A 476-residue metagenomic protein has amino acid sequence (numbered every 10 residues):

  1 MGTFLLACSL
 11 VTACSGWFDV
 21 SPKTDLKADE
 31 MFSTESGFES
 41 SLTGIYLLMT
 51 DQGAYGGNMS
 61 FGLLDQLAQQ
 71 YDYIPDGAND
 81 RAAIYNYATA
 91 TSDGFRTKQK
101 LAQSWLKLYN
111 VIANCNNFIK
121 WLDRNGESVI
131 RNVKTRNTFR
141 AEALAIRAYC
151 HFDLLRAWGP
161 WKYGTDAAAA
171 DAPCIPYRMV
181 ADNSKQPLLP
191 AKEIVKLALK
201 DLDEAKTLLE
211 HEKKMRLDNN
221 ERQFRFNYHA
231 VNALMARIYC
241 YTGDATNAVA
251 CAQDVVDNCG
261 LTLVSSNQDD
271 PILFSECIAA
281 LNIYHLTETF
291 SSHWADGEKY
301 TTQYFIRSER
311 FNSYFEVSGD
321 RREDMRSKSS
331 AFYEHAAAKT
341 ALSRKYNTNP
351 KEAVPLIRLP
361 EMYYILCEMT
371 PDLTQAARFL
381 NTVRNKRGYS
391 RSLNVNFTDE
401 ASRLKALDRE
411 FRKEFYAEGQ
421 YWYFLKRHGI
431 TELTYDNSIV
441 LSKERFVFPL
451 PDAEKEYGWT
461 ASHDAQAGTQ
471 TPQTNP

Functional and structural regions predicted by a protein language model:
C14-Q66, S462-P476: Acidic, glycine-rich segments characteristic of secretory precursors and extracytoplasmic regions
D29, G56-P75, P160-D171, H211-S292 (+1 more regions): Short, surface-exposed recognition loops and adjoining beta-strand edges that mediate ligand/DNA contacts, enriched
D80-W158, L189, L209, N349-V354 (+2 more regions): Conserved, well-structured interaction surfaces
L154, T242, P371-L373: Structural motif corresponding to the intra-repeat A-B loop/turn of tetratricopeptide repeats
H211, R225, G243-P360, S390-R391 (+6 more regions): Hydrophobic-face positions in mid-chain alpha helices that act as interaction patches
